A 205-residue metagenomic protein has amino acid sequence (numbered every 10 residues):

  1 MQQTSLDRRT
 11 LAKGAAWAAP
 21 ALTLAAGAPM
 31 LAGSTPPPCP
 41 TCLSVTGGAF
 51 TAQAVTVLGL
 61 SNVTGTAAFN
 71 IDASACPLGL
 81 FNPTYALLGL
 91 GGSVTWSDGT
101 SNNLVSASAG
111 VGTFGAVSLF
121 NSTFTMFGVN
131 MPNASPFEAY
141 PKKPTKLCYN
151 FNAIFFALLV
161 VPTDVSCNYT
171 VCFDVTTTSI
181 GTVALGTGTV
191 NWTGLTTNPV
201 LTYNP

Functional and structural regions predicted by a protein language model:
M1-A19: N-terminal secretory signal peptides and thylakoid transit peptides that target proteins across membranes
A26-A52: C-terminal segment of N-terminal export signals and the immediately downstream linker at the start of the mature
P38-L43, A75-P77, L147-Y149, S166-F173: Sequence contexts marking disulfide-bonded cysteines in secreted/extracellular proteins
V45-V55, N82-L90, F155-L158, D174-A184: Extracellular/mature segments of secreted proteins
A49-F50, S61-A68, N130-P132: Short, solvent-exposed loop/turn segments enriched in Ser/Thr/Gly
V55-F81, F173: Short beta-strand elements of extracellular/lumenal beta-sandwich folds
I71-V161: Predominantly extracellular/secreted and cell-surface proteins with exposed, flexible low-complexity segments
V161-P205: Short beta-strand elements
